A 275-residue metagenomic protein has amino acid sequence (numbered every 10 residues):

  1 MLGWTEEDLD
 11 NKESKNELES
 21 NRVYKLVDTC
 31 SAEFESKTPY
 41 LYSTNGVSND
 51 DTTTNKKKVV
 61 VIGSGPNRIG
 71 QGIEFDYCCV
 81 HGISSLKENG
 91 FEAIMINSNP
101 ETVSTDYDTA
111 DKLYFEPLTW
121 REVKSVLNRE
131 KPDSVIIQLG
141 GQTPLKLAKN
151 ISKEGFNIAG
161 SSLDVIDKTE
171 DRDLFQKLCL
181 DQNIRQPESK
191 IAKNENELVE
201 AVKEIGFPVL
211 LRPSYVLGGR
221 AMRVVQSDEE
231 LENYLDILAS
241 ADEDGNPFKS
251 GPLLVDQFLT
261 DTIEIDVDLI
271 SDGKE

Functional and structural regions predicted by a protein language model:
L2-K37, S227-D228, N233-L235, A239 (+1 more regions): Amphipathic alpha-helical
E7, D50, I69-G72, S104 (+4 more regions): Short helix/loop capping segments that flank catalytic or ligand/cofactor-binding pockets
S20, K25-I184, K193-E200: ATP-binding N-terminal substructure of ATP-dependent carboxylate-amine bond-forming enzymes
F34, D51-T54, T105-Y107, L127-R129 (+5 more regions): Solvent-exposed alpha-helices and their adjacent loops that cap or buttress functional pockets in soluble metabolic
Q182-P187, P208-L211, V225-T260: Conserved ATP-binding module of the ATP-grasp superfamily
E200-L210: Acidic/histidine-enriched active-site and ligand-binding environments that engage anionic O-linkages
L269-E275: ATP-dependent carboxylate/phosphate-activation module, predominantly the ATP-grasp catalytic core and closely related
